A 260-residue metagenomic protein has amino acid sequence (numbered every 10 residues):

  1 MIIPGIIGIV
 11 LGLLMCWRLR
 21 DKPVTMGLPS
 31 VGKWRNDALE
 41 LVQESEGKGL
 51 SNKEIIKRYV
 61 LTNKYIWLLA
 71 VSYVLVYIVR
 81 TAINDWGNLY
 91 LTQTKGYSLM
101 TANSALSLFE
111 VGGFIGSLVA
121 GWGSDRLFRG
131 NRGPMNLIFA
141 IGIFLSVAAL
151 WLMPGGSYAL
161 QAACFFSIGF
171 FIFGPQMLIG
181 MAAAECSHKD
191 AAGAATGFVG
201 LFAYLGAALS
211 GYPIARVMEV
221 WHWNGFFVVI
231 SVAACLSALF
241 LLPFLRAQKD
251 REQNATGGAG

Functional and structural regions predicted by a protein language model:
M1-M26: Helix-loop-helix hairpin linking two adjacent transmembrane segments in secondary transporters
M26-L69, G260: Juxtamembrane intracellular "pre-TM" segments in multi-pass secondary transporters
Y59-L118, Q176, S210-G211: Extracytoplasmic gate region of multi-pass secondary transporters
L118-G130, M218-E219: Helix-to-loop junctions at the C-terminal end of transmembrane segments in multipass secondary transporters
R126-A140: Cytoplasmic membrane-interface "Motif A"-like loop-to-helix N-cap segments of 12-TM Major Facilitator Superfamily
R129, A183-A192: Paired intracellular helix-loop junctions of major facilitator superfamily
I141-G155: C-terminal ends and interior cores of transmembrane alpha-helices in multi-pass membrane transporters/permeases
K189-V220: A late C-terminal transmembrane helix in Major Facilitator Superfamily
